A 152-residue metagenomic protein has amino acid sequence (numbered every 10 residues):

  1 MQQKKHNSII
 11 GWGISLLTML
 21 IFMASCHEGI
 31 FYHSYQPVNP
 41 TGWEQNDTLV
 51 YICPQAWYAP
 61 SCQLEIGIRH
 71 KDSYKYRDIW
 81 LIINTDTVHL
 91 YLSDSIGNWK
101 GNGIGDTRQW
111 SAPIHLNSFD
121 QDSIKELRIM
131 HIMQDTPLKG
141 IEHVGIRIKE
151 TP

Functional and structural regions predicted by a protein language model:
F22-S25: C-terminal motif of bacterial Sec signal peptides marking the signal peptidase cleavage site
H27-G29: Bacterial signal peptide processing site
S34-P54: Post-signal peptide N-terminal segment of mature Sec-exported envelope proteins
Y58-I66, N117-D135: Noncatalytic modules at the cell exterior or secretory-pathway interfaces, chiefly beta-strand-rich lectin/adhesion
I66-Y74: Short amphipathic, basic-aromatic surface patches that mediate peripheral association with negatively charged
Y74-I82, I141-E142: Short coil-to-beta strand junction motifs in C2/discoidin
T85, Q134-P152: Exposed low-complexity, polar/acidic, P/S/T/G-rich flexible segments that act as propeptides, protease-susceptible
H89-D120: An anionic, turn-rich surface loop/hairpin at beta-sheet edges that serves as a generic interaction/coordination patch
